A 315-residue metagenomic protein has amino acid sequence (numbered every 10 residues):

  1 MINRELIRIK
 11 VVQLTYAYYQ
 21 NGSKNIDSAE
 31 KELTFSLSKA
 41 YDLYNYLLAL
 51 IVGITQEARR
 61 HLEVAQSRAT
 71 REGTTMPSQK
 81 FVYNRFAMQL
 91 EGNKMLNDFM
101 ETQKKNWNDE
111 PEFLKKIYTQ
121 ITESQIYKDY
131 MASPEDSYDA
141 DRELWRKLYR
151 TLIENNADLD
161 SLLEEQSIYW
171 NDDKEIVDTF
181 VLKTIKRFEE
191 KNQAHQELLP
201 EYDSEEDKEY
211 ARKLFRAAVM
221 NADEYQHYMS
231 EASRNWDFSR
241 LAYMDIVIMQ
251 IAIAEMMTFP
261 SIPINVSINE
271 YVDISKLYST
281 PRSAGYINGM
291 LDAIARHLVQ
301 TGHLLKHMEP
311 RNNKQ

Functional and structural regions predicted by a protein language model:
M1-Q315: Class I Rossmann-like S-adenosyl-L-methionine
